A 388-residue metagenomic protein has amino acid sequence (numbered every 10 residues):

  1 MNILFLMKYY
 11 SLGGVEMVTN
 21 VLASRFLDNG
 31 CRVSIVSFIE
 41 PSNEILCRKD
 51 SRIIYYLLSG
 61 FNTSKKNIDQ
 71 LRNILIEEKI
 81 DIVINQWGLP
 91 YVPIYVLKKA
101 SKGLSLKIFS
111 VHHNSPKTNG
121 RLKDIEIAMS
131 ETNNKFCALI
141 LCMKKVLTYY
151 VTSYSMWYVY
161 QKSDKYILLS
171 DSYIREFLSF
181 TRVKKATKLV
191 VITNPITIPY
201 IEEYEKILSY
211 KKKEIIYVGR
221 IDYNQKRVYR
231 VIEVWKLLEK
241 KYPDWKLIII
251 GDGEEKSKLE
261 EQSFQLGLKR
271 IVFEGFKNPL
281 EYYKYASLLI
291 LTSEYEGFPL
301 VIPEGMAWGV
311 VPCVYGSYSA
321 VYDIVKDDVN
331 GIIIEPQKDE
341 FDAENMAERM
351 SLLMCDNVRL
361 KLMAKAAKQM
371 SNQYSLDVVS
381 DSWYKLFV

Functional and structural regions predicted by a protein language model:
F5-G13, T19-V21, R25-T63, Y173 (+1 more regions): N-terminal strand-loop element at the rim of the active site of nucleotide-sugar-dependent glycosyltransferases
E16-V21, K213, D222-L237, E254-S257: A conserved mid-protein helix/loop that constitutes part of the nucleotide-sugar donor-binding site
N85-V92, H112-S115: Short His-centered aromatic/hydrophobic patch
K145-K188: A short, active-site helix/loop in glycosyltransferases that binds the activated sugar's phosphate group
S257-F276: Nucleotide-activated donor-binding/catalytic signature segment of Leloir-type glycosyltransferases, i.e., the conserved
E294: Aromatic "clamp/platform" in nucleotide-sugar-dependent glycosyltransferases that forms part of the donor/acceptor
V311-Y315, A320, V325: Short hydrophobic beta-strand element within catalytic cores of glycosyltransferases and related nucleotide-activated
Y322-S351, N357-V358: Change "using UDP/GDP/dTDP sugars" to "using nucleotide sugars
